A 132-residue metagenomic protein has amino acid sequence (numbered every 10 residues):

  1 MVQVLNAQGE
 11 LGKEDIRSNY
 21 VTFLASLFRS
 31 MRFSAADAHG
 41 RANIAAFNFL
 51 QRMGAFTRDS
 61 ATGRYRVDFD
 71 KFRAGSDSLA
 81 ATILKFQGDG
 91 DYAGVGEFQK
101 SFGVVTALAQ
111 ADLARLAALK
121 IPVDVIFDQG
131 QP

Functional and structural regions predicted by a protein language model:
Q3-Q99: Long, well-structured alpha-helical subdomains associated with metal-dependent extracellular/ecto-lumenal hydrolases
K85-P132: Extended, compositionally biased alpha-helical segments that mediate assembly or anchoring
